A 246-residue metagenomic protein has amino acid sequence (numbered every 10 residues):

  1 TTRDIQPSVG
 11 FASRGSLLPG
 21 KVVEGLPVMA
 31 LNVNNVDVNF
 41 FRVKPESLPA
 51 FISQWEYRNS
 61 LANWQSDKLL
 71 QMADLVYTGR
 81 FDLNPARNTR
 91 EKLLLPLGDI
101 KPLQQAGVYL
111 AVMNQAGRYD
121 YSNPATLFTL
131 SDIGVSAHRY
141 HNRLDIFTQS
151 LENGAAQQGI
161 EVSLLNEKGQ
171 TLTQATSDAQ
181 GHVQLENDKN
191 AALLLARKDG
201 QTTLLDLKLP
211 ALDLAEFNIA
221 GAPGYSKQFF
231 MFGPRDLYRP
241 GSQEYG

Functional and structural regions predicted by a protein language model:
T1-G246: N-terminal, cleavable Sec-dependent signal peptides of secreted/periplasmic/extracellular proteins
